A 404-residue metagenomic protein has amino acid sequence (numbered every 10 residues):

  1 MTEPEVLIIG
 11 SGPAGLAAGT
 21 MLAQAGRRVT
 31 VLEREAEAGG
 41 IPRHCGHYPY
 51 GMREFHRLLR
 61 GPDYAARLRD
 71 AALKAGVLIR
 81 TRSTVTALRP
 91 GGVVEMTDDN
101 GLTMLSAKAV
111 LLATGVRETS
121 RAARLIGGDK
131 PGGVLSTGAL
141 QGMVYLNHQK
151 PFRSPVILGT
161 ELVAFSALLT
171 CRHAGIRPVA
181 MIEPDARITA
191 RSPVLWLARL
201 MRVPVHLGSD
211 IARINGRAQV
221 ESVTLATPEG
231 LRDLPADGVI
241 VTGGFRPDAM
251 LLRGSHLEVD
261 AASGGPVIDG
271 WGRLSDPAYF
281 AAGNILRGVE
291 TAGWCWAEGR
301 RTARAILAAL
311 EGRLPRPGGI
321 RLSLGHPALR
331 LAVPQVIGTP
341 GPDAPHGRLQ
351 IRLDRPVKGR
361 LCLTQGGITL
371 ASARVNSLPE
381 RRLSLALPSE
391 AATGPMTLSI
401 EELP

Functional and structural regions predicted by a protein language model:
T2-I9, A66-S154, T224-L231, G238-I240 (+2 more regions): FAD-binding core/adjacent interface of flavoenzyme oxidoreductases
P4-R67, F152-P193, S372: Beta1-alpha1 glycine-rich phosphate/pyrophosphate-binding loop at the start of Rossmann-like nucleotide-binding domains
A72-R89, V94-M96, R172-R253, P345-S377: A Rossmann-like FAD-binding core segment of flavoenzymes
T103, A109-Q219, A278-A281, I285-T291 (+1 more regions): Predominantly flavin-linked oxidoreductase catalytic cores and closely associated redox partners
V134-V144, G238-V289: FAD-site-proximal beta/loop scaffold in flavoenzymes
A282-A328: A conserved FAD-binding loop/helix module that cradles the flavin
L314-P356: Surface beta-strand/loop "capping" patches
L349, L361-L363, L385-P404: Short, aromatic- and glycine-rich surface loops/edge beta-strands on solvent-exposed regions
